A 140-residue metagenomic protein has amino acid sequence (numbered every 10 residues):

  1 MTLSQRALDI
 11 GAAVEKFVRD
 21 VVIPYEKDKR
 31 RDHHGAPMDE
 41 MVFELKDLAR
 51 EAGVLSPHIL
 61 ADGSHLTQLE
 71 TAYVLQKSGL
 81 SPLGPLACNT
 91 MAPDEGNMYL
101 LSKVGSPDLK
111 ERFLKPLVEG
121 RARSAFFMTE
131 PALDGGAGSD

Functional and structural regions predicted by a protein language model:
M1-T90, K103, R112-P116: Amphipathic, small/basic residue-rich leader segments at the start of a protein or domain
M38, M98-Y99, G135-G138: Short, solvent-exposed polar/charged micro-motifs at secondary-structure junctions
H65-T67, G96, D134-G135: Short secondary-structure boundary/hinge segments and terminal tails
P85-M98, R121-E130: FAD-binding core of FAD-dependent oxidoreductases, characterized by glycine-rich FAD pyrophosphate-binding loops
G105-D140: Glycine-rich, Trp-frequent "lid" loop and neighboring beta-strands that shape and gate the flavin cofactor pocket
